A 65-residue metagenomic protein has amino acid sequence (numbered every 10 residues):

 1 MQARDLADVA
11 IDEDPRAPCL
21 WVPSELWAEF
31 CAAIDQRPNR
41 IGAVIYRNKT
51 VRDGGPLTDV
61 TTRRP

Functional and structural regions predicted by a protein language model:
Q2-A17, P56: N-terminal acidic leader/helix
R16-P65: Extended oligomerization regions of viral-like shell subunits
